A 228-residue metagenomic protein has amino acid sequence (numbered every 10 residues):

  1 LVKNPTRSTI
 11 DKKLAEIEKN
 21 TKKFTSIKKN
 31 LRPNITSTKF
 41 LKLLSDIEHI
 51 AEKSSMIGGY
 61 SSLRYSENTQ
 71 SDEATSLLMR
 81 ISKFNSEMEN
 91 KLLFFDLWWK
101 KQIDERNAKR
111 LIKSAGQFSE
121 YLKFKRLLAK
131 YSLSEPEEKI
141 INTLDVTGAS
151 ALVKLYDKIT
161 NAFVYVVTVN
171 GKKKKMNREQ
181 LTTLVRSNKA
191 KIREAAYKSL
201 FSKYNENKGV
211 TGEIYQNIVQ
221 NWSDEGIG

Functional and structural regions predicted by a protein language model:
L1-G228: A well-structured
